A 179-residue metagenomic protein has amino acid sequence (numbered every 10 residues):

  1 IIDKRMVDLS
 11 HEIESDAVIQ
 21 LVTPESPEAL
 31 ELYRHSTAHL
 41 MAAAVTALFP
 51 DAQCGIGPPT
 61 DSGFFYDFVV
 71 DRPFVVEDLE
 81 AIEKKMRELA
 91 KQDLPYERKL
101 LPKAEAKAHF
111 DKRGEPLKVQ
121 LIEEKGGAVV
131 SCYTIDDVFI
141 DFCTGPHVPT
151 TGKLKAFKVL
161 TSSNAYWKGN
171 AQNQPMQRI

Functional and structural regions predicted by a protein language model:
I2-R5, S10-L32, Q53-P59, F65-I179: Auxiliary tRNA-acceptor-end handling modules of aminoacyl-tRNA synthetases
E31-L48: Active/ligand-binding-proximal structured segments within catalytic/core domains that scaffold catalytic residues
